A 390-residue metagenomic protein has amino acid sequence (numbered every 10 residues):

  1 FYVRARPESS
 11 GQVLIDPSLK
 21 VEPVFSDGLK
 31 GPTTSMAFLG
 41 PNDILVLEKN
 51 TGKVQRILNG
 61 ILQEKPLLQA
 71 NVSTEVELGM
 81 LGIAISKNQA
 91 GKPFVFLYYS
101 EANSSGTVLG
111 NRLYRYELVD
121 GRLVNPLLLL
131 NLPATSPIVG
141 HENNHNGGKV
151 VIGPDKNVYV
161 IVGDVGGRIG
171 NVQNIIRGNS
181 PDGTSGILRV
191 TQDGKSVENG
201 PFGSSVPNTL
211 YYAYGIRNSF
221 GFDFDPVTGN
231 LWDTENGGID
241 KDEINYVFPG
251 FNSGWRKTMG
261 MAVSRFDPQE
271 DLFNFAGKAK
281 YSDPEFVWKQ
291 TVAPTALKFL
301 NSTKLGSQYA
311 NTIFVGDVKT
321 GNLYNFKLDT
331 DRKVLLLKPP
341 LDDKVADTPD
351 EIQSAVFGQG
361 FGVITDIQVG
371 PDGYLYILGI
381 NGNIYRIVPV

Functional and structural regions predicted by a protein language model:
F1-R168, G221-F224, G229-G237, Q290-L335 (+1 more regions): Acidic, Gly/Ser/Thr-rich repeat motifs that build Ca2+-stabilized beta-propeller blades
Y2-L14, L78-M80, N88, D164-A355: Beta-propeller domain segments
D27-T34, V76-M80, T184-G186, M261 (+1 more regions): Short coil-to-beta transitions that initiate beta-strands within beta-rich domains
Y114, L130, N245, R256 (+1 more regions): Residues in well-ordered beta-strands of folded domains
D343-I387: Short hairpin/turn module used for nucleic-acid contact or packing/dimerization
